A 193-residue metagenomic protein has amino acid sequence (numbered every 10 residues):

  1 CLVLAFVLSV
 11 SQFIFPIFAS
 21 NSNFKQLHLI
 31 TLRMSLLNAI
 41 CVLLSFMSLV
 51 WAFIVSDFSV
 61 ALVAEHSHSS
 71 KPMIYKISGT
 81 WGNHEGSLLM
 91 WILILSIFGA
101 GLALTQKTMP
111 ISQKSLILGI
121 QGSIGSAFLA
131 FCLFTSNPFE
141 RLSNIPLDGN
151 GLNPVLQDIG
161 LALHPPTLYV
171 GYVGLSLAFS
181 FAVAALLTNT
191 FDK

Functional and structural regions predicted by a protein language model:
C1-K193: Polytopic transmembrane helical bundles with strong interfacial aromatic enrichment
